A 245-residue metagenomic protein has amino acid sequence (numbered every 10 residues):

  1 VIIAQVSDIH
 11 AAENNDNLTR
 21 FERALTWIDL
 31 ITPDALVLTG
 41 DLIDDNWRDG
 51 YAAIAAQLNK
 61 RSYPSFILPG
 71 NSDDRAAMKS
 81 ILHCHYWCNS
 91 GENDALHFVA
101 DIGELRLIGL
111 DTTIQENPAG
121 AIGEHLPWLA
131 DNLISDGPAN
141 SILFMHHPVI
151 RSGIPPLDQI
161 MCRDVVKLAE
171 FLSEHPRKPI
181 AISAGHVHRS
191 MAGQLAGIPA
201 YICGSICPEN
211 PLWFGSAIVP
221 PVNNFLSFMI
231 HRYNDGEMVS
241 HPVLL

Functional and structural regions predicted by a protein language model:
V1-A53, S152: N-terminal active-site segment of His-dependent metallophosphoesterases
V1-H10, E104-I114, I142-F144, I198-G204 (+1 more regions): Active-site-proximal beta-strand elements of phosphoester/diester hydrolases
Q5-S7, A35-D41, S65-N71, D111 (+3 more regions): Active-site neighborhood of phospho(di)ester-bond hydrolases with catalytic His/Asp-centered motifs
V6, T19, F171, M191-L245: Binuclear metal-dependent phosphoesterase catalytic core
A11-N15, D44-D49, N71-K79, Q115-A119 (+3 more regions): Active-site environment of divalent metal-dependent phosphoester hydrolases
T26-A35, P118-P199, S227-I230, M238: His/acidic metal-ligating clusters that form di-metal
R48-A130, I134-S135, K167-S173, R177-K178 (+3 more regions): Extended active-site neighborhood of metal-dependent phosphoesterases/phosphodiesterases
